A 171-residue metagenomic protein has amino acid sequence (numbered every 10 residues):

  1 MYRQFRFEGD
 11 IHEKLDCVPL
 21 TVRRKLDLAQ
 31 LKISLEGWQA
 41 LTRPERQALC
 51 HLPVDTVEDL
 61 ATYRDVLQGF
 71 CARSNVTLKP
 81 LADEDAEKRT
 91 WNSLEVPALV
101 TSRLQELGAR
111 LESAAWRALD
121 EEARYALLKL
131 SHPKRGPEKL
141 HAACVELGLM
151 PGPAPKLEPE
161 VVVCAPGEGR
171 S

Functional and structural regions predicted by a protein language model:
M1-E8, G69-S93, A154-G167: Intrinsic disorder/low-complexity detector
M1-Q47: The feature marks the first
R6, R24, D59-Y63, Q68 (+3 more regions): Function-determining surface determinants
I33-L81: Acidic (E/D-rich), amphipathic helical modules within compact regulatory domains
S34-L41, L49-P53, R103-L107, E112-H132: A structural feature that tracks compact, well-ordered secondary-structure segments with a strong bias toward
Q68-R124: Short, solvent-exposed interaction modules
L128-K129, P133-V163: Glycine-rich, aromatic-bearing surface loops/beta-hairpins
